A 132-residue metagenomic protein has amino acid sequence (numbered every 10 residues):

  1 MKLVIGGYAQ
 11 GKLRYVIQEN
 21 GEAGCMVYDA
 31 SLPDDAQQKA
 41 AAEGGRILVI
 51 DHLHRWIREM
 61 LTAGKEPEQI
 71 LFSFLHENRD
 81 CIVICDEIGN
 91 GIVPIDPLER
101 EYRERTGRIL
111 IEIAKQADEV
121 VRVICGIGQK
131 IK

Functional and structural regions predicted by a protein language model:
M1-P33: Glycine-rich P-loop/Walker A and Walker A-like loops and their local beta1-loop-alpha1 context in P-loop NTPases
Q10, H54-W56, G89, G128: Short, solvent-exposed loop/turn segments at secondary-structure junctions
Q10, Q18, Q37-Q38, Q69 (+2 more regions): Residue-identity detector for glutamine
N20, H52-H54, L110: Generic hydrophobic/packing signal
A23, G44-R46, E119, I127: Generic structural motif recognizing short loop/turn segments at the entrances and edges of beta-strands
C25-I82: Conserved nucleotide-sensing/catalytic segment adjacent to the nucleotide-binding pocket in NTP-handling enzymes
K65-K132: Replace "adjacent to P-loop NTPase cores in ATP/GTP-dependent enzymes" with "adjacent to NTP-binding cores
